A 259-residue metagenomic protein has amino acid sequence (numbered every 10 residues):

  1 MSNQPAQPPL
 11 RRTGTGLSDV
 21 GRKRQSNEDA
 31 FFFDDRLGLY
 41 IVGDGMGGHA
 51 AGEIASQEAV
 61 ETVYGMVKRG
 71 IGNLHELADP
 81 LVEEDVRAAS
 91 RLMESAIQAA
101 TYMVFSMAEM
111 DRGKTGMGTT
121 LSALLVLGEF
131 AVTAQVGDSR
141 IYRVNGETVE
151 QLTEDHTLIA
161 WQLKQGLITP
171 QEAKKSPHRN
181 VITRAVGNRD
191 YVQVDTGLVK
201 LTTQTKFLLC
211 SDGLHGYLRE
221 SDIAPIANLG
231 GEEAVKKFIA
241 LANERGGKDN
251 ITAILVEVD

Functional and structural regions predicted by a protein language model:
M1-D259: PP2C/PPM-type serine/threonine phosphatase catalytic domain
